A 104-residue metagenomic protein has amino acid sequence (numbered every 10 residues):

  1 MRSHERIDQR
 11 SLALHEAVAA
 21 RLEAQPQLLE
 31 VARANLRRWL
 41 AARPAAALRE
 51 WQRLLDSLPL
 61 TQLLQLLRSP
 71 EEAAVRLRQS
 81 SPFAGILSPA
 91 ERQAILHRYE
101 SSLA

Functional and structural regions predicted by a protein language model:
M1-A104: Basic, alpha-helical nucleic-acid-binding regions used in initiation and control of genome expression
